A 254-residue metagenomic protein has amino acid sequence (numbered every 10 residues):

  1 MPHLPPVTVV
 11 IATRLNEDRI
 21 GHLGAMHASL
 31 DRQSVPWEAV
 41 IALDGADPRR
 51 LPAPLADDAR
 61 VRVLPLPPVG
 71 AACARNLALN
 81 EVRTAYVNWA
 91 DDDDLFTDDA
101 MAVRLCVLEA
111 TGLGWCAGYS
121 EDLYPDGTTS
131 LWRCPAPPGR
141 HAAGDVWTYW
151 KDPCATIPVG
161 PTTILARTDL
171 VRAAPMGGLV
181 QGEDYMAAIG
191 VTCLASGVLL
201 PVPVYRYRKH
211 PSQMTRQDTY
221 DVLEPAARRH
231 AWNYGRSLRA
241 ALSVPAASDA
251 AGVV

Functional and structural regions predicted by a protein language model:
P6-V10, E38, M186: Cell-envelope/extracellular polymer assembly enzymes that use nucleotide-activated donors
A25-W37: Short, acidic, metal-binding catalytic loop of nucleotide-sugar glycosyltransferases
D58-R60, P68, C73-N76, M101-L170 (+2 more regions): Flexible acidic/His/Gly-enriched loops in nucleotide-sugar-dependent glycosyltransferase catalytic domains
V87: Short aromatic/hydrophobic "clamp" motif used to bind/position activated sugar donors
D91-L95: The conserved acidic donor/metal-binding loop of glycosyltransferases
G144, P203, Y207-H210, R216-A246: Catalytic core of nucleotide-sugar-dependent glycosyltransferases
V180-A187: Acidic donor-binding loop at a coil-to-helix junction in glycosyltransferase catalytic cores that engages
I189-R206: Catalytic donor-sugar/metal-binding loop of nucleotide-sugar-dependent glycosyltransferases
